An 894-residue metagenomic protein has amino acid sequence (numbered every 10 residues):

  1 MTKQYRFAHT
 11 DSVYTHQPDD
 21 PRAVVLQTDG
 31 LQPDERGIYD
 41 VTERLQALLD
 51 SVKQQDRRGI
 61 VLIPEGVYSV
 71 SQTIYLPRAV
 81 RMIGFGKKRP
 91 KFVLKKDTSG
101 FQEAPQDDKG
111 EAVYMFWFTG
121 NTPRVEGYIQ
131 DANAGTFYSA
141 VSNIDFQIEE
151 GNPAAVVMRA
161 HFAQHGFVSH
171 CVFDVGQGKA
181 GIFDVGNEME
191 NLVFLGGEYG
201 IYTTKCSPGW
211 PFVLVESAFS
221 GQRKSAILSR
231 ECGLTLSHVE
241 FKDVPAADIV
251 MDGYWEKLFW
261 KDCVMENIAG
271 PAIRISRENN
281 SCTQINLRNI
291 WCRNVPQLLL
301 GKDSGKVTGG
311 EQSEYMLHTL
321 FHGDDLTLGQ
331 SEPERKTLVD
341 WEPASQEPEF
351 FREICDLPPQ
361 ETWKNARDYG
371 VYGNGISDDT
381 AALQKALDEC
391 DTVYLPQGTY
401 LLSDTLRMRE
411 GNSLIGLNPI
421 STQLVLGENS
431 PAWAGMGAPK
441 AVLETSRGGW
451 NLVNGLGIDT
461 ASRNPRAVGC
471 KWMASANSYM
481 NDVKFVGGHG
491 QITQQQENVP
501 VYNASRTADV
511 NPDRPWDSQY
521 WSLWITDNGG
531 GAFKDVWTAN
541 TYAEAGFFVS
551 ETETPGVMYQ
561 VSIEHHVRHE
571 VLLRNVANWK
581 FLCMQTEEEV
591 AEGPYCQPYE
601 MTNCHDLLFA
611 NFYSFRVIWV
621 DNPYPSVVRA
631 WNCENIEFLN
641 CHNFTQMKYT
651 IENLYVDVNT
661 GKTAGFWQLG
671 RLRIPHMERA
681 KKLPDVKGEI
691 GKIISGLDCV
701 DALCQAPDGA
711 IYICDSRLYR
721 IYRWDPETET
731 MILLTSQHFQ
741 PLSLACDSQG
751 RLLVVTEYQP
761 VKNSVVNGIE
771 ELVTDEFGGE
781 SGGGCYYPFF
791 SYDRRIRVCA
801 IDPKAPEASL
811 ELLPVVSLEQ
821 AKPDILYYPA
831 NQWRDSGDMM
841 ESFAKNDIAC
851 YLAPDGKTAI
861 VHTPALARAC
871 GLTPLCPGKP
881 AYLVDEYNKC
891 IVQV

Functional and structural regions predicted by a protein language model:
M1-L62, V70, Y75, R81-E149 (+10 more regions): Extracellular "leader-to-stem" segments immediately downstream of a signal peptide or signal-anchor in secreted/lumenal
A154, Q519, A543, V567 (+5 more regions): Beta-rich catalytic cores
L683-L697, D855-K857: A short helix->beta-strand "capping" segment at the edge of beta-propeller domains
G691-I693, I732-S736, A808-S817, V861 (+1 more regions): Beta-propeller fold detector
G696-D708, Q737-L752, T756-Q759, G779-G784 (+2 more regions): Beta-rich, blade/repeat-based domains predominating in secreted/periplasmic proteins but also intracellular
S716-R717, K762-R795, F843-A844, E886-Y887: Short, solvent-exposed loop/turn segments at conserved positions within beta-propeller repeat blades
W724-E729, I801-P806, A853-D855: Short loop/turn segments that connect beta-strands within beta-propeller blades
